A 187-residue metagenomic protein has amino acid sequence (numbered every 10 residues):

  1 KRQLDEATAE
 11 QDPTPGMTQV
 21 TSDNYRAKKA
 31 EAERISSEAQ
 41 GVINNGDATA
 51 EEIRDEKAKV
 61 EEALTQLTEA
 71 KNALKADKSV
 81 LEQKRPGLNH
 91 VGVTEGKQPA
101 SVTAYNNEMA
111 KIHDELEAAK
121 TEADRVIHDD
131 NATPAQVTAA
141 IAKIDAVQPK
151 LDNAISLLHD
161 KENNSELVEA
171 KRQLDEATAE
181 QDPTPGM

Functional and structural regions predicted by a protein language model:
K1-M187: Beta-rich interaction/scaffold domains
